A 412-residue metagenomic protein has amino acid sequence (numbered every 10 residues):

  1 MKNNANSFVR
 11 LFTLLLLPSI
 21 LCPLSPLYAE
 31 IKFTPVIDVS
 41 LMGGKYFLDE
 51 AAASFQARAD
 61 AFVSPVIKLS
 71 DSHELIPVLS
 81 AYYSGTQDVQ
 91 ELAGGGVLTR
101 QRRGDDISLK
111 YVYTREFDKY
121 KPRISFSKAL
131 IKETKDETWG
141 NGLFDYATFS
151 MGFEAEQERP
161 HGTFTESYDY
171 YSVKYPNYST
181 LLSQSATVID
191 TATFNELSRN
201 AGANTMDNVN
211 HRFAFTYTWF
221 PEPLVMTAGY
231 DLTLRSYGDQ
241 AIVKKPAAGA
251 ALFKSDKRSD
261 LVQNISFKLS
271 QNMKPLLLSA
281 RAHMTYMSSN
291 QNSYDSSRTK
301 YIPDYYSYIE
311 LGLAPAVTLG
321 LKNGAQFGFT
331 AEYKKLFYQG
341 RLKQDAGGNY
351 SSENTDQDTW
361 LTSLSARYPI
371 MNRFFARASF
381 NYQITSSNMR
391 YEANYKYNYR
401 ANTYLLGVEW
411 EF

Functional and structural regions predicted by a protein language model:
A29-K45, H73-L79, P122: Transmembrane beta-strand segments of Gram-negative outer membrane beta-barrel proteins
S40-D60, Q87-R100: Surface-exposed strand-loop-strand hairpins of Gram-negative outer-membrane beta-barrel proteins
L41-F47, A81-Q87, R115-F117, F126-T134 (+10 more regions): Transmembrane beta-strands of outer-membrane beta-barrel pores
A51-A57, G96-D105, G140-T148, V188-V209 (+5 more regions): Replace "Gram-negative outer membrane beta-barrel proteins" with "bacterial and organellar outer membrane beta-barrel
A59-I67, I107-R115, M151-Q157, F213-W219 (+6 more regions): Residues on the lipid-exposed face of transmembrane beta-strands in outer-membrane beta-barrel proteins
D71-P77, F117-I124, R159-E166, E222-A228 (+3 more regions): Repeated loop/turn-to-beta-strand initiation elements of outer-membrane beta-barrel proteins
T216-Y237, D260-R341: Detector for outer-membrane/organellar transmembrane beta-barrel domains, recognizing the amphipathic beta-strand
N398-F412: Outer-membrane beta-barrel "beta-signal"
